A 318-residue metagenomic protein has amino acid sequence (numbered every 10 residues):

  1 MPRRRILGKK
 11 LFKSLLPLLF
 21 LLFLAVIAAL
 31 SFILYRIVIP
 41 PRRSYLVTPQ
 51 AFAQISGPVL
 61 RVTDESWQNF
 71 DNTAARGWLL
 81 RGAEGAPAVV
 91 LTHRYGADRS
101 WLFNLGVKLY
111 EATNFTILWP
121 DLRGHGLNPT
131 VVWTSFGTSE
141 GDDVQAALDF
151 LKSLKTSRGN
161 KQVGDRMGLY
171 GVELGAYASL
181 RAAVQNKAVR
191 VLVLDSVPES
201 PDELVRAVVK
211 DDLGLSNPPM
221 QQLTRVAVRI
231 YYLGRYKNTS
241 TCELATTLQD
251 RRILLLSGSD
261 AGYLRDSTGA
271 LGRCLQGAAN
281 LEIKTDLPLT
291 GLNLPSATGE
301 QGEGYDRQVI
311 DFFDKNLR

Functional and structural regions predicted by a protein language model:
L11-W67: An N-terminal hydrophobic leader/cap segment in hydrolases
W67, R76-W78, V226-R318: Serine-hydrolase catalytic core
A86-R94: Short beta-strand element of the alpha/beta-hydrolase
Y95-L109, S267: The serine-hydrolase catalytic nucleophile loop
L109-T130: Conserved alpha/beta-hydrolase
T134-R158: Alpha/beta-hydrolase active-site loop
S157-E173: Alpha/beta-hydrolase fold nucleophile elbow
R181-G234, T246: Hydrolase active-site cap/lid region
